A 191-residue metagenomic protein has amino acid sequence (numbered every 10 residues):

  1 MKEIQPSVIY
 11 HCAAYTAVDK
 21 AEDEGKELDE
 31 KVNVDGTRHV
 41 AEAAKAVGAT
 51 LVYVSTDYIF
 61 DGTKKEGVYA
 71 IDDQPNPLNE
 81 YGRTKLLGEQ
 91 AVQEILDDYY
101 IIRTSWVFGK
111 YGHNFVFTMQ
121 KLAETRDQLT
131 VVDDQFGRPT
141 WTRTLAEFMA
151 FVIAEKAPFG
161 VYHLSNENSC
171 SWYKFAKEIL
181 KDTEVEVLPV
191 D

Functional and structural regions predicted by a protein language model:
M1-V32: NAD(P)H-binding glycine-rich loop region in Rossmannoid oxidoreductase-like domains and their noncatalytic homologs
I9-A13, L51-T56, I102-T104: SDR active-site strand-loop-helix element
D19-E27, G62-G67, G112-H113: Conserved catalytic-core motifs of eukaryotic protein kinase domains, centered on the activation segment
K31, D35-H39, I59-I102, W106-V107: Catalytic helix-loop patch of NAD(P)-dependent Rossmann-fold dehydrogenases
V32, N79, G137-T140, C170: Residue-level signal for the nucleotide or nucleotide-sugar donor/cofactor binding architecture
A46-T50: A short helix->loop->beta-strand "cap" motif at the edges of active sites that frequently abuts
Q90-G137, R143-T144, A150-F151: NAD(P)-dependent short-chain dehydrogenase/reductase
F148, E155-D191: Mid/C-terminal beta-alpha module of Rossmann-like enzyme folds, strongest in SDR-family dehydrogenases/epimerases
